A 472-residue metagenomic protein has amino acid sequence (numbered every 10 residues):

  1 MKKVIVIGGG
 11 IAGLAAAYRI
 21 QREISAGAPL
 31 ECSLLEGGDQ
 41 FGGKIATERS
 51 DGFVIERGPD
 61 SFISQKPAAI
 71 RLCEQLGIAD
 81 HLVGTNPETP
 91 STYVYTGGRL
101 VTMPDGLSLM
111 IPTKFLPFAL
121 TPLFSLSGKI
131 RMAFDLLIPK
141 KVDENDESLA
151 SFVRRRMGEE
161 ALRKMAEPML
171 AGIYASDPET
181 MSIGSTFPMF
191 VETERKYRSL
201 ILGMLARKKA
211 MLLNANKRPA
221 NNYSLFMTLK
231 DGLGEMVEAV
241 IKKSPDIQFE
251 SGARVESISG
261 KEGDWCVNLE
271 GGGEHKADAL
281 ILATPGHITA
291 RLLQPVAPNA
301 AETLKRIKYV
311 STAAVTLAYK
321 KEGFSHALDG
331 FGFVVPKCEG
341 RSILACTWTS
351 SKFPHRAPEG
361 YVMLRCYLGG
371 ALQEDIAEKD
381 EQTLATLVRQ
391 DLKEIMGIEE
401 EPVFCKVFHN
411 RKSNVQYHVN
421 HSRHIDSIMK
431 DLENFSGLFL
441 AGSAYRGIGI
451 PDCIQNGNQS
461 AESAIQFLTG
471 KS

Functional and structural regions predicted by a protein language model:
M1-A12: Beta1/beta-strand and adjacent pyrophosphate-binding region of the FAD-binding site in flavoprotein oxidoreductases
I11-A12, F41, N456: Hydrophobic/small residue at the entry helix of a nucleotide-binding pocket
Q21-S50: Glycine-rich FAD pyrophosphate-binding loop
D51-P139: Dinucleotide-binding Rossmann-like beta1-alpha1 core, especially the glycine-rich loop that anchors the ADP
S91, G128-S257: Active-site/ligand-binding neighborhood in enzyme catalytic cores
P104-D105, L328-G330, A345-S472: Conserved flavin/dinucleotide-binding core of flavoenzymes
D146, S151, K209-G234, E238 (+2 more regions): Conserved FAD/dinucleotide-binding core of flavoprotein oxidoreductases
S251-L364, A371-A377, Q390, E394-I395: Mid-domain catalytic core of redox enzymes that form a hydrophobic substrate pocket/lid adjacent to a catalytic redox
